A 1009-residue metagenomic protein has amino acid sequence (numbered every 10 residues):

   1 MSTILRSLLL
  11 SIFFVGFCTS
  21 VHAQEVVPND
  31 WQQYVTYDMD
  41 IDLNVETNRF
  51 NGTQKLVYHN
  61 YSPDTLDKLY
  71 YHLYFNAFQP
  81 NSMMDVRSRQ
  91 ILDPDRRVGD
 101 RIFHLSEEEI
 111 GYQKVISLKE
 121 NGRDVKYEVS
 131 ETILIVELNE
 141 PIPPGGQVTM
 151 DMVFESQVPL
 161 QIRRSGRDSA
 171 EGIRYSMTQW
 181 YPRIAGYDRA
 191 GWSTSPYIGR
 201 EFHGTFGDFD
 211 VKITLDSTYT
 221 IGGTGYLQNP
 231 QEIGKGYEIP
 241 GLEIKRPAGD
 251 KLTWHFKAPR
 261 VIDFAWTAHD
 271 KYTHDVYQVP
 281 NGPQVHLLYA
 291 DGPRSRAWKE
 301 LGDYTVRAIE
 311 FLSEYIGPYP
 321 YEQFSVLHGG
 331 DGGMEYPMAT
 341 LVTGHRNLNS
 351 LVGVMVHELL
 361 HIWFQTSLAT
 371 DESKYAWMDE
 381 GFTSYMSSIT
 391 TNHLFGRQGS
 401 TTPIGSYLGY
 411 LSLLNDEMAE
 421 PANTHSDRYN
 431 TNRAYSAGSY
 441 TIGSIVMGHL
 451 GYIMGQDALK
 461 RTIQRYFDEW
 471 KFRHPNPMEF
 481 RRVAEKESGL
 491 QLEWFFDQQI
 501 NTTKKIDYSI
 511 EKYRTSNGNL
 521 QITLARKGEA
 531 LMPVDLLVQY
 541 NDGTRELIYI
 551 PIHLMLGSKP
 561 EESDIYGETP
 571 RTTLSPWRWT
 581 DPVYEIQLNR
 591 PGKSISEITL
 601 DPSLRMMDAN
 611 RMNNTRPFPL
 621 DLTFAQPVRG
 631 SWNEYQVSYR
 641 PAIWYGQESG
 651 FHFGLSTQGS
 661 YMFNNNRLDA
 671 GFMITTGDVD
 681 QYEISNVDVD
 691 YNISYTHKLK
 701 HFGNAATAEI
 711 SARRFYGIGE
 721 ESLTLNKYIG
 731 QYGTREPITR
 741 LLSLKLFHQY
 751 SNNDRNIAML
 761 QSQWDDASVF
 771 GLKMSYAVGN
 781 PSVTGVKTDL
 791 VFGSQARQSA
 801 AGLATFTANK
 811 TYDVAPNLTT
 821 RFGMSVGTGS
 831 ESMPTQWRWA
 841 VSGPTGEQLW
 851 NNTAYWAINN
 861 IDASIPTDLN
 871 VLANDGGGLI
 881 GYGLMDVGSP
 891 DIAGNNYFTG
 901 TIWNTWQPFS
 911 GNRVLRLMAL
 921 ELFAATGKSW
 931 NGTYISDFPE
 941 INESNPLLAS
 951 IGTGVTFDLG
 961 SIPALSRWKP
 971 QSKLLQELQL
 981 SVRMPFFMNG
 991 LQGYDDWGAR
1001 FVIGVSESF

Functional and structural regions predicted by a protein language model:
T19-A23, Y34-V35, L73, F256 (+2 more regions): Hydrophobic alpha-helical and helix-loop surface patches within well-folded domains that function as non-catalytic
E25, G222-G223, L492-E493, I506-D601: Beta-strand-rich binding/interaction modules
H59, R96-G172, P247-A248, P576-K593: A surface-exposed beta-strand-loop module
I184-G191, G199-L359, Y385: Hydrophobic helix-coil surface modules that form long, contiguous segments used for peptide/substrate interaction
T544, Y584-R590, D601-H701, K727-Q731 (+3 more regions): Outer-membrane beta-barrel initiation region
S631-Y635, N664-N665, L699-T707, Q731-L741 (+5 more regions): Short loop/turn motifs that connect adjacent beta-strands in outer-membrane beta-barrel proteins
I643, T707-R713, S722-N726, L741-K745 (+7 more regions): C-terminal outer-membrane beta-barrel translocator/porin domains of Gram-negative envelope proteins and their
G952-V955, L959, W997-F1009: Outer-membrane beta-barrel "beta-signal"
